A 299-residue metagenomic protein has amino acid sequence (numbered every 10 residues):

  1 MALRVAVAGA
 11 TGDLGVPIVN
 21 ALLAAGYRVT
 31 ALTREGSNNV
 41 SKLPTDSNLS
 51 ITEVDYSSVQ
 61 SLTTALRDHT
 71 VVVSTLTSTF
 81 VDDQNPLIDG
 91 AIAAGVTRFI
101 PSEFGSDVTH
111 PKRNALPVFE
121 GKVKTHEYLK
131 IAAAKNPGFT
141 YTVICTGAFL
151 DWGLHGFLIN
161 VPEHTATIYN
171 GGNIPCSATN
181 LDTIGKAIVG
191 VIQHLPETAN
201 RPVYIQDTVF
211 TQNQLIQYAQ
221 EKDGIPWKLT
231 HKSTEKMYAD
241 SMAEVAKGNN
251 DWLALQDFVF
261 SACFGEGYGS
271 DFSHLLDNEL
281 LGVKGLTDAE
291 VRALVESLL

Functional and structural regions predicted by a protein language model:
A2-P44, S57-Q60, D82, A94 (+2 more regions): Oxidoreductase cofactor-interface core, primarily capturing Rossmann-like NAD(P)-dependent enzymes
P44-T45, S50-H69: Conserved Rossmann-fold cofactor-binding substructure of NAD(P)-dependent oxidoreductases
T63, L181-V189, D288-E296: Short, amphipathic alpha-helical "lid/cap" segments that border enzyme active or binding sites
L66, T70-T75, I100: N-terminal Rossmann-like NAD(P) cofactor-binding module of classical short-chain dehydrogenase/reductase
T75-N85: N-terminal glycine-rich "phosphate-gripper" loop used for MgATP/nucleotide binding and carboxylate activation
G90, G95-S106: ADP-ribose/adenylate-binding Rossmann-like module
E235-L299: A hydrophobic C-terminal alpha-helical subdomain
